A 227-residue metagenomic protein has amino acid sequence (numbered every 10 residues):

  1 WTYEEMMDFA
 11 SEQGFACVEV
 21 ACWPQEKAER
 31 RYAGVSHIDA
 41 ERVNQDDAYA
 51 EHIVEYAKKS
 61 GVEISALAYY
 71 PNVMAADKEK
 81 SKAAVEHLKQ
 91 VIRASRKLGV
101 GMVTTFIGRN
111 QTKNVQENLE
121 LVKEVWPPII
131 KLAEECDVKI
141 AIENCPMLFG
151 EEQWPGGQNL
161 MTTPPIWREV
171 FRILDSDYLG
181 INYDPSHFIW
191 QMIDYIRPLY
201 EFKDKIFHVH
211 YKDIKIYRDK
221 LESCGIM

Functional and structural regions predicted by a protein language model:
W1, M6-M7, E29-N44, E152-P164 (+2 more regions): Gly/Pro-rich active-site loop or hairpin
Y3-E26, R96-G101: Catalytic domains of carbohydrate-active enzymes, especially glycoside hydrolases
E19, A66-A68, T104, A141 (+1 more regions): Conserved beta-strand positions in the central sheet of alpha/beta enzyme cores
E19-I53, R109-N114: Glycine-rich, proline-tolerant flexible connector loops at the mouths of alpha/beta enzymes
C22, Y69, P146-M147, P185-H187 (+1 more regions): Short, glycine/acidic-enriched loop or turn micro-motifs at the edges of active sites
Q25-A28, N72, Q111, L148 (+1 more regions): Surface-exposed, flexible loop/turn segments at secondary-structure boundaries
A50-E63, N72-Y183, W190-M192, E201: Active-site acidic/histidine proton-transfer and metal-coordination neighborhood in alpha/beta enzyme cores
Y70-P71, M227: Generic secondary-structure boundary/loop-capping signal
